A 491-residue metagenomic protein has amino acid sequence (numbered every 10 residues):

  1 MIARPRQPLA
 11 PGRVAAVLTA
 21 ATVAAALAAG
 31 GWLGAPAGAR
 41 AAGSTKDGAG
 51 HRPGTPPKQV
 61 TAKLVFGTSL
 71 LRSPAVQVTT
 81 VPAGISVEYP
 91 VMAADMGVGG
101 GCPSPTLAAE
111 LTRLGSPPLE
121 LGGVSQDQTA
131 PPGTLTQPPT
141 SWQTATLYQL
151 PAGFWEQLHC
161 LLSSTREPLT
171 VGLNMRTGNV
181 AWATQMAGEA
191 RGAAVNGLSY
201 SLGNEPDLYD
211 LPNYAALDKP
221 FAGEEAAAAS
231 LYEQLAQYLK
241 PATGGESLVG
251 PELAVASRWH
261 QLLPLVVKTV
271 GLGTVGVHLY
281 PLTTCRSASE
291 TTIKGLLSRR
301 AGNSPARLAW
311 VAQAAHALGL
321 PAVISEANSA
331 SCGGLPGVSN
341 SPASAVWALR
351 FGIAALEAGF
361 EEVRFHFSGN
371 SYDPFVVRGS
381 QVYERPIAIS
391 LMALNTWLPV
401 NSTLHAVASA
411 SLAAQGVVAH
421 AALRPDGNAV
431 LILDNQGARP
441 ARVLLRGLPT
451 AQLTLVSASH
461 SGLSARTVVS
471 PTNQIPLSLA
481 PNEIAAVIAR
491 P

Functional and structural regions predicted by a protein language model:
I2-A39: Secretory targeting and sorting signals
A28-Q59, Q234-Y238, G244-G245: C-terminal region of N-terminal signal peptides and the immediate post-cleavage residues of exported proteins
G54-P264: N-terminal catalytic cores of secreted or lumenal carbohydrate-active enzymes
I85, L119, Y200, E205 (+5 more regions): Conserved, mostly hydrophobic/aromatic
V171, V180-E189, F221-A343, A358: Noncatalytic carbohydrate-binding groove/subsite architecture in carbohydrate-active enzymes
I324, N328-A419: Aromatic/acidic polysaccharide-binding cleft in carbohydrate-active enzymes
L412-P449, S457-H460, N482-A485: Carbohydrate-binding surface patches
V468-P491: C-terminal beta-strand-rich structural cap/linker in extracellular carbohydrate-active enzymes
